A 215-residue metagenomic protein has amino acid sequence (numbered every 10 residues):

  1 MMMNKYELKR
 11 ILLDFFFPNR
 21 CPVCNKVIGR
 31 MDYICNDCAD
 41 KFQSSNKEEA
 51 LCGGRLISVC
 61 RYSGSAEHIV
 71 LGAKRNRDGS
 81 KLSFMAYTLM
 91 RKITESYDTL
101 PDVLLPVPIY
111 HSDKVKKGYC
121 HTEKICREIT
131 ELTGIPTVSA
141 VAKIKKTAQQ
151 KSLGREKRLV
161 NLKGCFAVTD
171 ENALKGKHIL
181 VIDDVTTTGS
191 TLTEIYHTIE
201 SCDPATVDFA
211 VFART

Functional and structural regions predicted by a protein language model:
M1-D183, T187-T215: Glycine-rich phosphate/pyrophosphate-handling loop used in enzymes and phosphotransfer proteins
